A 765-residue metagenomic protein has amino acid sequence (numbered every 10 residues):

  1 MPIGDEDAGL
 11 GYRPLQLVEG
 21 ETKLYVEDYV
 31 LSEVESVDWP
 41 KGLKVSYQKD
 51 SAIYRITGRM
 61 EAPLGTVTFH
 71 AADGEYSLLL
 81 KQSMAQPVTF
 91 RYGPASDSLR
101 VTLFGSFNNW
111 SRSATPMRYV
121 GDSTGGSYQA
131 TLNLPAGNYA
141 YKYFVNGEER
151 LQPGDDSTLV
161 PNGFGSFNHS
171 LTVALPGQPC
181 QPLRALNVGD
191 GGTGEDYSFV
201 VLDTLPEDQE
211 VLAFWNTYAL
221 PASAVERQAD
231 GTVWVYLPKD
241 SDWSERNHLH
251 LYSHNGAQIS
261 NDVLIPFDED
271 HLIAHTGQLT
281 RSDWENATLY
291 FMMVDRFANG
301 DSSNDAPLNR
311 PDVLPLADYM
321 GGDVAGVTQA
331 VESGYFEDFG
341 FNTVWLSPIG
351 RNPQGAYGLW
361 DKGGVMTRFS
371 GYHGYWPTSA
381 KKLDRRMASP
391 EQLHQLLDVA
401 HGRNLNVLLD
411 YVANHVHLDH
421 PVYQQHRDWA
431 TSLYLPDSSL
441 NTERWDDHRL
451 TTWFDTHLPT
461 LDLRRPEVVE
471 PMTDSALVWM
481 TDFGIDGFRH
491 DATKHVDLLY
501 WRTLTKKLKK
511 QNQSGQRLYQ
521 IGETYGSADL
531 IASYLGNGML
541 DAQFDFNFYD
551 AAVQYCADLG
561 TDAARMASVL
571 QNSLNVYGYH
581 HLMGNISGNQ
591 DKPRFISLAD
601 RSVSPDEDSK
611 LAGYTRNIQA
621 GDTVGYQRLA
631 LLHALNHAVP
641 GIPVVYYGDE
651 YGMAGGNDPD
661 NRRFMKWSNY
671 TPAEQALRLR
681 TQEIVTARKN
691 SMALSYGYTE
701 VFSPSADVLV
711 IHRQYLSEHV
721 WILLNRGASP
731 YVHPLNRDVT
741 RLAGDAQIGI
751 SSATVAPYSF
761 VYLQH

Functional and structural regions predicted by a protein language model:
P2-K41, V188-E207: Solvent-exposed, low-complexity, repeat-rich "mucin-like" stalks and linkers
P2-L15, G20-K23, S475-L477, T481 (+7 more regions): Active-site-proximal helices and loops of the catalytic beta/alpha 8
D28-Y47, R100-S113, Q209-P221, D738-G744: Change to "...patches in solvent-exposed regions of secreted, membrane-anchored, or virion-exposed structural
G58-P63, N133-G137, K239-R246: Surface-exposed, short loops/turns at beta-strand junctions within beta-sandwich domains
L79-A136, N146-A174, L212-V235: Aromatic-rich carbohydrate-binding modules that target alpha-glucans
Y141, I750-H765: C-terminal beta-strand-rich structural cap/linker in extracellular carbohydrate-active enzymes
W284, G300-Y319, L574-P734, A753-V755: Loop/helix patches that line or flank the sugar-binding groove of alpha-linked glycan CAZymes
F297-F483, T503-Q513, L530-I531: Substrate-binding/active-site clefts of carbohydrate-active enzymes
